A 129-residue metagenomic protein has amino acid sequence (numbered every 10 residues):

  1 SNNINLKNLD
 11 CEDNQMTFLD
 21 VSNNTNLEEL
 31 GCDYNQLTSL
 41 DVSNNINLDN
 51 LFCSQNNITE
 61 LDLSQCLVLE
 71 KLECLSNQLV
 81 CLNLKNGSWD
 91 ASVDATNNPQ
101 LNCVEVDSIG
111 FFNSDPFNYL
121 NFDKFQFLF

Functional and structural regions predicted by a protein language model:
S1, S22, S43, S64-L67 (+2 more regions): C-terminal helix/turn sub-motif of individual leucine-rich repeats
S1-I4, Q15-F18, S22-N26, Q36-S39 (+1 more regions): Thr-biased low-complexity repeat/linker tracts and other Thr-enriched repetitive architectures
K7, N24, N45, D107-I109 (+1 more regions): Compositionally biased, intrinsically disordered low-complexity segments
K7-C11, E28-C32, D49-C53, E70-C74 (+3 more regions): Conserved hydrophobic beta-strand positions in leucine-rich repeat
N14, N35, N56, N77 (+1 more regions): Consensus "Asn ladder" position of solenoid repeat domains
V80-F129: Leucine-rich solenoid repeat scaffolds
